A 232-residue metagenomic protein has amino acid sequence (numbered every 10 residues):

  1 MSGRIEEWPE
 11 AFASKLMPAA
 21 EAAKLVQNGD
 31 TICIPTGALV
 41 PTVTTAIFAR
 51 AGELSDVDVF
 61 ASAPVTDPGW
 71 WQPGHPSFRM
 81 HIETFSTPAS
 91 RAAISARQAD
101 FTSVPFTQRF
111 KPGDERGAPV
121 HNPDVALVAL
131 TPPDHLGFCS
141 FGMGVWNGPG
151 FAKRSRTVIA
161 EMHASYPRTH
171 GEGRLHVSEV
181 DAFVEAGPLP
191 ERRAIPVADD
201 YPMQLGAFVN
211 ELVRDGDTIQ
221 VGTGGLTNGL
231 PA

Functional and structural regions predicted by a protein language model:
M1-A232: Conserved alpha/beta enzyme-core scaffold
